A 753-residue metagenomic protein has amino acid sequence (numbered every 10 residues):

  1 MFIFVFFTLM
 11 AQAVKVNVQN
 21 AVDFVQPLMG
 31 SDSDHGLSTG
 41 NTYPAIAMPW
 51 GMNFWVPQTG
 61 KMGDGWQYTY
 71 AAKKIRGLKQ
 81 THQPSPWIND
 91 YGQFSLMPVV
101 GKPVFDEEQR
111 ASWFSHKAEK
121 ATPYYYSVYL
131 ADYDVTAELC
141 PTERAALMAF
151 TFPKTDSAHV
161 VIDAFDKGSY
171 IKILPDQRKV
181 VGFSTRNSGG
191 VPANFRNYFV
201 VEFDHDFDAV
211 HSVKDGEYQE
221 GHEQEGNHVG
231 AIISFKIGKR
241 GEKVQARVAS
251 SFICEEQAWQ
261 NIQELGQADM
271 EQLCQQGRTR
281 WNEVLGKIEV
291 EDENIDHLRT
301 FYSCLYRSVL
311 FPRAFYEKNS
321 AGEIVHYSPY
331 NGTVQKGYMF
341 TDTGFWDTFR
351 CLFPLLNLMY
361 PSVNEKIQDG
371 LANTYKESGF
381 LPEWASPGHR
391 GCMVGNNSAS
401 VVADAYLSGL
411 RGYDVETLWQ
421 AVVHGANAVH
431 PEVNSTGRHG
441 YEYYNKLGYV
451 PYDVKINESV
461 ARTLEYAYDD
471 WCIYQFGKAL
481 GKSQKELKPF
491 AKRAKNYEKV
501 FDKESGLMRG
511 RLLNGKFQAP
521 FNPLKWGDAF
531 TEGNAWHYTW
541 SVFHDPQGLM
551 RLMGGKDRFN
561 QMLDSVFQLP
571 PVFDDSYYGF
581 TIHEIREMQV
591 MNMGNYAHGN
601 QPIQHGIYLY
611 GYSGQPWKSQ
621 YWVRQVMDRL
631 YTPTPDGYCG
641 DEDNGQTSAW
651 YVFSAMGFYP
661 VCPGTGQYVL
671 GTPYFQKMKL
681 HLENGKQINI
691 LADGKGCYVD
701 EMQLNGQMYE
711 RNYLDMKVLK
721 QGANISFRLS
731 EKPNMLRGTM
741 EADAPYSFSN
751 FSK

Functional and structural regions predicted by a protein language model:
M1-V16: Bacterial Sec-dependent N-terminal signal peptides
V14-F353, N357-S400, Y406-L464, C472 (+9 more regions): Accessory carbohydrate-recognition regions in carbohydrate-active enzymes
D469: ATP-dependent phospho-/nucleotidyl transfer catalytic cores
I690: Extracellular glycan-interaction patches encoded by glycine-rich segments
